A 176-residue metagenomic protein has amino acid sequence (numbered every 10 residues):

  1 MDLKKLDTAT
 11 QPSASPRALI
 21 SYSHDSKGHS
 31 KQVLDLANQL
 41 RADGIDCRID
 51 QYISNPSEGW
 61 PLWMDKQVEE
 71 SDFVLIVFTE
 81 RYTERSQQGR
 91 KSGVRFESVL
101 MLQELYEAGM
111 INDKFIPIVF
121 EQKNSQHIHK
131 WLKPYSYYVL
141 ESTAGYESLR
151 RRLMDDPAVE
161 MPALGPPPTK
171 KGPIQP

Functional and structural regions predicted by a protein language model:
M1-A18, Y22-A42, Q87, I111-P176: C-terminal interaction surface of TIR/SEFIR-family domains
K5-L6, W60-W63, Q103-E104: A generic local structural motif
D35-D65, E80-R90, V94: Conserved BB-loop
P61, R95-V99, T143-E147: Amphipathic alpha-helical transducer elements in NTP-driven molecular machines
S71: An anion/phosphate-binding loop that grips the pyrophosphate of nucleotide cofactors and donors
F96-D113: Arginine/glycine-rich "motif VI" loop of SF2 helicases in the C-terminal RecA-like domain
